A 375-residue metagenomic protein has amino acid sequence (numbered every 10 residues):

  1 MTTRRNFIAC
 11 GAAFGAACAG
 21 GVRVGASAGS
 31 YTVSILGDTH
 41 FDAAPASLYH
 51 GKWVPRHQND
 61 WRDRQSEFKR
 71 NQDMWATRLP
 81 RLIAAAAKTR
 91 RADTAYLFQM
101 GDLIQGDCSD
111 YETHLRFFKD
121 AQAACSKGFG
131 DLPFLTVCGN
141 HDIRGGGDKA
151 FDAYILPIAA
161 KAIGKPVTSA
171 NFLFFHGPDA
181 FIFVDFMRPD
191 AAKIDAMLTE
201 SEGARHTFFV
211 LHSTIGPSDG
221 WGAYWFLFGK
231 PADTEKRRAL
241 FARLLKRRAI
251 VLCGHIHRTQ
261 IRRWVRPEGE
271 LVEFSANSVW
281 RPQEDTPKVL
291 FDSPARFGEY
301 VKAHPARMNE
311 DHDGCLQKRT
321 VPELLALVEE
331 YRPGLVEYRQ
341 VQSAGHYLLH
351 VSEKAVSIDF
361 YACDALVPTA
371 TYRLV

Functional and structural regions predicted by a protein language model:
M1-T2: Secretory targeting signals
N6-A26: N-terminal export signals
G25-E112: N-terminal active-site segment of His-dependent metallophosphoesterases
Y31-V33, F41-S47, A191-I194, S218 (+1 more regions): Short, solvent-exposed loop/turn elements at domain surfaces
D38, G101-D102, G139-N140, H212 (+1 more regions): Active-site glycine-centered loops adjacent to acidic/histidine catalytic or metal-binding residues that shape
P55-Q58, C108-H206, F226-R247, R258-S352: Extended active-site neighborhood of metal-dependent phosphoesterases/phosphodiesterases
Q99-M100, D107-T113, F118, V265-L271 (+1 more regions): C-terminal/domain-terminus segments
G203-A223: Short acidic, glycine-rich surface-loop motifs adjacent to enzyme active sites
